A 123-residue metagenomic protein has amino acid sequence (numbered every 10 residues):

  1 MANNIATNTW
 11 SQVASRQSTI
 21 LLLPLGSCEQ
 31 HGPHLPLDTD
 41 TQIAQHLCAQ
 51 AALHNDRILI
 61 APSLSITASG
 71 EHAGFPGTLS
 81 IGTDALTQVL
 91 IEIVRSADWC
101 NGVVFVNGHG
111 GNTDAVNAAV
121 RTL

Functional and structural regions predicted by a protein language model:
M1-G32: Active-site and ligand/interface coordination hotspots across diverse enzymes and nucleic-acid-associated assemblies
A2-T7, L21, S63-L123: Active-site histidine-anchored catalytic micro-motif
T19, N55-I58, C100: A generic structural signal for alpha->beta connector loops
L23-S27, D40, S63-S65: Acidic/polar N-terminal loop/beta-strand segments that form early-domain functional surfaces
H31-H34, H109: Histidine-centered active-site/metal-ligand motif
P33, D38, L59-P62, A73: Extended amphipathic ligand-handling, pore-lining, and cofactor/metal-binding catalytic surfaces
D38-A52: Short catalytic helix/loop segments, enriched in acidic residues and glycine and frequently bearing histidine
A49-L64: Active-site machinery of serine-nucleophile hydrolases
